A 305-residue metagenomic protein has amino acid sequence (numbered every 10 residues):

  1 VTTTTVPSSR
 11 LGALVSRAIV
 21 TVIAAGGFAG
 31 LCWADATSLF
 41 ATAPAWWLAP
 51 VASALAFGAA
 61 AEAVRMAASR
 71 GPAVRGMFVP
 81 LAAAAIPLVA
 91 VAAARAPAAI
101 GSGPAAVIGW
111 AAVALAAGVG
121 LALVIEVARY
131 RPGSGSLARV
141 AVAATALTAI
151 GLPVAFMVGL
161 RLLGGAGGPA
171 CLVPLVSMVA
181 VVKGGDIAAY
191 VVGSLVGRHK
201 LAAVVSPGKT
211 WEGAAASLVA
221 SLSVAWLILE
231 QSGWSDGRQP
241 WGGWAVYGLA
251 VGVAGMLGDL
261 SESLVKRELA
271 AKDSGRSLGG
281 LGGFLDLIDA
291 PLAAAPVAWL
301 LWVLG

Functional and structural regions predicted by a protein language model:
T2-A250: Membrane-embedded alpha-helical bundles of polytopic integral membrane proteins
Y190-S194, S263, R267-A271: Juxtamembrane interface at the ends
A250-G255, G279: Transmembrane alpha-helix interface/packing and boundary motifs in multi-pass membrane proteins, characterized by
E268-A290: Interfacial loop-to-transmembrane junctions
L300-G305: Juxtamembrane boundary at the C-terminal end of a transmembrane helix
